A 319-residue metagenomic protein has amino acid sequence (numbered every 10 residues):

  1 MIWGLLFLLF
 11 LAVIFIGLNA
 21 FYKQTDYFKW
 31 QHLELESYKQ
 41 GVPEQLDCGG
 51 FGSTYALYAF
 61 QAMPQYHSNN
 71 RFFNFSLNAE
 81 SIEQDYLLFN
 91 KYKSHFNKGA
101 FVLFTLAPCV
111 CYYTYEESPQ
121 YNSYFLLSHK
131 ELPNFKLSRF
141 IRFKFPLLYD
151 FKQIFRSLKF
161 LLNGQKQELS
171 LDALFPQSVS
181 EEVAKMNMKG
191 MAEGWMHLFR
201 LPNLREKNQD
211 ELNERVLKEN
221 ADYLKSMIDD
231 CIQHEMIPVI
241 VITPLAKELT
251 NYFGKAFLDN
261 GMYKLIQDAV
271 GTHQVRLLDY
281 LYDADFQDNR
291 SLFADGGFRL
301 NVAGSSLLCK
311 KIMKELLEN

Functional and structural regions predicted by a protein language model:
I2-F21: Hydrophobic membrane-insertion alpha-helices, especially the h-region of bacterial N-terminal signal peptides
F21-G41: Alpha-helical transmembrane signal-anchor/signal-peptide segments
S37-M63: Short extracytoplasmic
Y55-R142: Membrane-embedded segments
P119-I237: Secreted/periplasmic serine-hydrolase-like ester/acetyl group-modifying domain
I228-K255: Active-site segments of SGNH/GDSL-like serine hydrolases that catalyze O-acetyl group transfer/hydrolysis on lipids
K247-Y280: Substrate-gating cap/lid alpha-helix
F293-N319: Histidine-centered active-site loop/cap adjacent to the catalytic His in serine esterases/O-acetyl transfer systems
